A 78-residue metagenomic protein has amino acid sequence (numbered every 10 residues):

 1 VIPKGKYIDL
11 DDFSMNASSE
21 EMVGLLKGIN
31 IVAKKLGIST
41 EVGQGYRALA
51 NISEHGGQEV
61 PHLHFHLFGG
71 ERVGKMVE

Functional and structural regions predicted by a protein language model:
V1-E78: HIT superfamily nucleotide-processing domains
